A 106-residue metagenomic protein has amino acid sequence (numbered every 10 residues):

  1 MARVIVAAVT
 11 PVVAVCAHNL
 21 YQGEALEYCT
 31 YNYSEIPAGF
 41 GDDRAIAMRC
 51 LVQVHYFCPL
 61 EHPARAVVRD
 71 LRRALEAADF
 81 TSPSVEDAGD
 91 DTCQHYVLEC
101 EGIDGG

Functional and structural regions predicted by a protein language model:
M1-G41, P59, V67: Small/polar-rich, solvent-exposed N-terminal microdomains that initiate assembly or binding
A17, E24-C29, V52-Q53, E76 (+1 more regions): A general marker of short, structured functional hotspots
Q22, A45, G89-D91: Sterically constrained small-residue positions within well-ordered secondary structures of folded domains
D42-D43, V54-C58, A78-S82: Glycine-rich loops and low-complexity Gly/Arg-rich segments that provide flexible linkers or classic glycine-based
R44-R49, R69-R73: Short intrinsically disordered coil segments
I46-H62, Q94-I103: Oligomerization/assembly interface segments of phage tail-like spikes and tubes
V68-G106: Acidic-leaning, charged glycine-interspersed low-complexity segments
